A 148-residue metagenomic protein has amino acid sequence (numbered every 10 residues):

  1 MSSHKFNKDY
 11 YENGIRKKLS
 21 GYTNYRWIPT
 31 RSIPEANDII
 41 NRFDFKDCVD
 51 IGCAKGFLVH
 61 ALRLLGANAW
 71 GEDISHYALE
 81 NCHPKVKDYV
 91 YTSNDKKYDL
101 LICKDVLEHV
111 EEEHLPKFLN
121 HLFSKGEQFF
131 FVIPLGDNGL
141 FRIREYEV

Functional and structural regions predicted by a protein language model:
M1-L100, E113-L119, V148: Conserved N-terminal segment of class I S-adenosyl-L-methionine
L100-V106: A short beta-strand submotif of the Rossmann-like class I SAM-dependent methyltransferase core that lines
K104, E113, V132: Conserved residues at the C-terminal ends of beta-strands
L107, P116, L135: Flexible, active-site-proximal loop/turn residues at the rims of small-molecule/cofactor binding pockets and catalytic
L122: Class I S-adenosylmethionine-dependent transferase superfamily signal
G126-L135: Conserved beta-strand signature within the Rossmann-like core of class I S-adenosyl-L-methionine
D137-V148: Acceptor-substrate binding/catalytic loop of class I
